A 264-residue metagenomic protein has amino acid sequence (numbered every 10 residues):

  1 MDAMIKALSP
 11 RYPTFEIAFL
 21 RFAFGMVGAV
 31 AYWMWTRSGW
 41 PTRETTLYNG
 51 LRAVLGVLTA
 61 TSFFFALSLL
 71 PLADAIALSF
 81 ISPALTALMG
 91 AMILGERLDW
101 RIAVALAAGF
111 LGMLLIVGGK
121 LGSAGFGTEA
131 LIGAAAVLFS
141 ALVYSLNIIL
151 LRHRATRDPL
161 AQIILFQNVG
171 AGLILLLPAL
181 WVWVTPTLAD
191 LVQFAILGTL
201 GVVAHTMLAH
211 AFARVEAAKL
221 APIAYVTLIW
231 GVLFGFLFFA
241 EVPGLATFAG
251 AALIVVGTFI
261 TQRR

Functional and structural regions predicted by a protein language model:
M1-Y12, I17, T61-L72, L78 (+3 more regions): Juxtamembrane C-cap of transmembrane helices in multi-pass membrane transport proteins
T14, A29, S123-W183: Transmembrane alpha-helical segments that form core, pore/gating elements of small-molecule transporters/exporters
E16-A23, F65-G95, A217-F236: Specific alpha-helical transmembrane segments that line the substrate/conduction pathway and gating interfaces
W33, S38-S62, L131-S140, T185-V203: Loop-to-transmembrane-helix transition segments
R43-L55, L98-L111, A130-A134, A155-N168 (+1 more regions): Cytoplasmic-side transmembrane-helix entry/capping segments in multi-pass membrane proteins
I76-I81, R154-G170, H205-F236, R263-R264: Helix-helix packing/entry segments at the starts of transmembrane helices
R101-K120, A246-Q262: Hydrophobic transmembrane alpha-helices of multi-pass small-molecule transport proteins
V226-R264: C-terminal-most transmembrane helix of multi-pass membrane proteins
